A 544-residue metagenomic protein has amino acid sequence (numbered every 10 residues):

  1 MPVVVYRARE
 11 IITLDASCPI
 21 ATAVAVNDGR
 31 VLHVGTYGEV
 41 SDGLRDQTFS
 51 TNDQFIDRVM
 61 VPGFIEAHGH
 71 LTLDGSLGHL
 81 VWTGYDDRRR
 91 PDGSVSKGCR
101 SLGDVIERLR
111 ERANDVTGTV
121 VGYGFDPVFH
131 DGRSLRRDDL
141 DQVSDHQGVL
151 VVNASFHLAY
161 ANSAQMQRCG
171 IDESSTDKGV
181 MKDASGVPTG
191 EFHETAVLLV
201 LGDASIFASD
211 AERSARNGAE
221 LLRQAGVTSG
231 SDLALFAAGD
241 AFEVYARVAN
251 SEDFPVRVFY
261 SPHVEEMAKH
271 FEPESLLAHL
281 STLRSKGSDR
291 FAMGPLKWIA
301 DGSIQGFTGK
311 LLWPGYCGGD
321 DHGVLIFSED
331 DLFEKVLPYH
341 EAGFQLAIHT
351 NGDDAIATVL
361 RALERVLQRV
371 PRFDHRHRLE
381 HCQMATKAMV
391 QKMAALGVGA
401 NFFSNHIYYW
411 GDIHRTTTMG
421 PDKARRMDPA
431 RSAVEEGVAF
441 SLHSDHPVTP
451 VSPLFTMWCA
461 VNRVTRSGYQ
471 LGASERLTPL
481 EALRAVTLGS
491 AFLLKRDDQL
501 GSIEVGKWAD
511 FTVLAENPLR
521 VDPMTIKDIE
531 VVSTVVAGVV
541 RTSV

Functional and structural regions predicted by a protein language model:
P2-A8, I12, A16-N27, V31-S275 (+8 more regions): Divalent metal-binding segments
V4-V5, T22-V24, F511-T512, V531-T534: His/acidic/aromatic-lined binding-pocket segments of jelly-roll/cupin-type domains and related regulatory beta-sandwich
A67, L396, A509: An anion/phosphate-binding loop that grips the pyrophosphate of nucleotide cofactors and donors
V248-E252, L280-S288, V370-R372, M393-G397: Acidic (Asp/Glu)-rich catalytic clusters
D253-K297, R376-M384, I413-S441: Phosphate/diphosphate-binding loops
S288-T308, V398-Y408: Non-cysteine beta-strand/loop elements that form the S-adenosyl-L-methionine
L337-A347, N351-H377, H381-C382, K387-Q391 (+3 more regions): His/Asp/Glu-enriched, well-ordered alpha-helical/loop segment that forms or immediately abuts the divalent-metal
